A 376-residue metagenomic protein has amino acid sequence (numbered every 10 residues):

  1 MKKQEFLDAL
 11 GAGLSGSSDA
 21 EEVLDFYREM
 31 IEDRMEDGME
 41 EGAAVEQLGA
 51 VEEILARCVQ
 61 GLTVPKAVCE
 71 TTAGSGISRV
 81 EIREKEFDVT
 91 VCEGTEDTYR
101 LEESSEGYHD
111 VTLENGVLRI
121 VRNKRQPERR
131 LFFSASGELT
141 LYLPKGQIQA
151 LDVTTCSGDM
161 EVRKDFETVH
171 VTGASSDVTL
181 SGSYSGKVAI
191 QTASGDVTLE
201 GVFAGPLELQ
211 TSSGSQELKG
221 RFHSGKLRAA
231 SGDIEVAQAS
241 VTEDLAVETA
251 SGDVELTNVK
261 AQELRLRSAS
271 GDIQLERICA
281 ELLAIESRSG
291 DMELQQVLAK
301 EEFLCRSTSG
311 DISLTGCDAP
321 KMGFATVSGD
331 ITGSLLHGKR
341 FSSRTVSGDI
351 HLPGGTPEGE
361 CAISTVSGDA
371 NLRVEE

Functional and structural regions predicted by a protein language model:
M1-E376: Intrinsically disordered, low-complexity terminal regions
